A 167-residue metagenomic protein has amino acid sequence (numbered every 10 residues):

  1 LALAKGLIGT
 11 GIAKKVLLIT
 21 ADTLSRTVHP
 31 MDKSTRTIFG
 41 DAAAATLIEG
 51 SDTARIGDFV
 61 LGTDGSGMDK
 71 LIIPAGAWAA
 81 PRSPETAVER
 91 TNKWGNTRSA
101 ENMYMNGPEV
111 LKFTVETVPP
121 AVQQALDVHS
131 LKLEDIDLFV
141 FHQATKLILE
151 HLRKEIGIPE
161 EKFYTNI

Functional and structural regions predicted by a protein language model:
L1, I38, N166-I167: Active-site nucleophile and cofactor-binding loops and adjacent substrate-binding regions of central metabolic enzymes
L1-K14, T46-I48: Active-site-proximal alpha-helical scaffold in enzymes
T20-S25, G62-D64, I167: Acidic, glycine-rich active-site loops and adjacent beta-strand->loop/helix elements that engage anionic groups
D32-K112, E116, P120: Condensing-enzyme catalytic core mediating Claisen C-C bond formation in acyl metabolism
P120-D137: Phosphate/pyrophosphate-binding loops at sites that engage ATP/ADP/AMP, CoA/4′-phosphopantetheine, polyphosphate
I136-E155, I167: Glycine-rich phosphate-binding loops at beta-strand->alpha-helix junctions
P159-I167: Conserved phosphate-binding/catalytic loops in two-lobed NTP-binding clefts
